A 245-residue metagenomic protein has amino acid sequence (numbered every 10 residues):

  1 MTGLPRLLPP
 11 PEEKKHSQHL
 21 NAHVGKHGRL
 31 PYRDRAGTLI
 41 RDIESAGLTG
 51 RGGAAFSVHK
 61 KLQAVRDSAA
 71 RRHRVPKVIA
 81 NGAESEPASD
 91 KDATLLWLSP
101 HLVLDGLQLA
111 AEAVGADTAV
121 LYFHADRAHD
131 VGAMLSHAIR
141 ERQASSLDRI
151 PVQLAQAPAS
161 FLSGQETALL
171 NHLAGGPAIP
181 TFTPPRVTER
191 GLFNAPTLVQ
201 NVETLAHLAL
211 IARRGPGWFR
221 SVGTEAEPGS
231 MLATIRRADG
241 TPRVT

Functional and structural regions predicted by a protein language model:
M1-L48, H73, T118: Iron-sulfur (Fe-S) cluster-binding modules
N21-K26, A80-D92, R190, T234-D239: Gly-rich Lys/Arg/Thr-decorated short loops/hinges at beta-loop-alpha junctions or inter-strand turns that position
E44-V65, A159-N171: Conserved phosphate/anionic-ligand binding catalytic regions in large, soluble enzymes, centered on
R51-R72, A93-L98, R213-G217: Conserved alpha/beta core surface patches that mediate binding of polyanionic ligands
R72-L102: Glycine-rich phosphate/pyrophosphate-binding loop regions near the starts of catalytic domains
R74, A128, G132-T245: Hydrophobic alpha-helical positions that pack around
I79, D117-A125: Short internal beta-strands
S99-A113: Histidine-anchored nucleotide/phosphate-binding helix
